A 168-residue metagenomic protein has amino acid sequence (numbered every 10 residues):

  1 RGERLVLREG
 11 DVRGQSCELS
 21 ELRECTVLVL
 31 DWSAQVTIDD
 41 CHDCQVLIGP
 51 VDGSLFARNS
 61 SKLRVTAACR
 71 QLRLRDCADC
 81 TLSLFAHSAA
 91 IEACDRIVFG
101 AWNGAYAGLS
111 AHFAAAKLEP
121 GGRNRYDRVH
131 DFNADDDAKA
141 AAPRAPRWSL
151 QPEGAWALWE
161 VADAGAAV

Functional and structural regions predicted by a protein language model:
R1-E9, S83-V168: Intrinsically disordered, low-complexity terminal regions
G2-A111: Extended, compositionally simple hydrophobic/Ser/Thr-rich segments that build repetitive fibrous architectures
